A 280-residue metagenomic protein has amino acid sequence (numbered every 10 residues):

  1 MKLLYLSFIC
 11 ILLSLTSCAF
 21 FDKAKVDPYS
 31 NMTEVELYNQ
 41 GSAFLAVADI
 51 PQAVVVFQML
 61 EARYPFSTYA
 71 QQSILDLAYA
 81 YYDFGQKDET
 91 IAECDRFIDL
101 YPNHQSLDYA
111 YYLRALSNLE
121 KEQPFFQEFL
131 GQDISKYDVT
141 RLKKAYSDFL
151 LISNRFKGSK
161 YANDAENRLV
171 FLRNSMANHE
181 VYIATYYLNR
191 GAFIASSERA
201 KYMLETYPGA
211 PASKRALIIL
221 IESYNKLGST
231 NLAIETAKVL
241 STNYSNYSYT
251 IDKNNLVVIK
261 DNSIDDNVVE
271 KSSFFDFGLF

Functional and structural regions predicted by a protein language model:
M1-L4: Positively charged n-region of N-terminal signal peptides that target proteins for export
S7-T16: Bacterial N-terminal signal peptides
S17-F280: Acidic, polar-rich low-complexity tracts and alpha-helical solenoid repeat scaffolds
